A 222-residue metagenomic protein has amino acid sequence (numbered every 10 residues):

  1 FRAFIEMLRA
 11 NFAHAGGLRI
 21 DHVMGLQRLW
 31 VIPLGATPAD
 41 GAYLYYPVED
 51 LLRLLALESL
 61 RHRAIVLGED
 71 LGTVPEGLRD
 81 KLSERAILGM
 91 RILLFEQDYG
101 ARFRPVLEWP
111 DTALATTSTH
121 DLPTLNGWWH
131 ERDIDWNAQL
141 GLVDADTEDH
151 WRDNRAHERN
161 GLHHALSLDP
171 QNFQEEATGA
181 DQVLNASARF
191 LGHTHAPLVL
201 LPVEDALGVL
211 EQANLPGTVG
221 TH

Functional and structural regions predicted by a protein language model:
F1-H222: Catalytic cores of glycan-processing enzymes that make or break glycosidic bonds
